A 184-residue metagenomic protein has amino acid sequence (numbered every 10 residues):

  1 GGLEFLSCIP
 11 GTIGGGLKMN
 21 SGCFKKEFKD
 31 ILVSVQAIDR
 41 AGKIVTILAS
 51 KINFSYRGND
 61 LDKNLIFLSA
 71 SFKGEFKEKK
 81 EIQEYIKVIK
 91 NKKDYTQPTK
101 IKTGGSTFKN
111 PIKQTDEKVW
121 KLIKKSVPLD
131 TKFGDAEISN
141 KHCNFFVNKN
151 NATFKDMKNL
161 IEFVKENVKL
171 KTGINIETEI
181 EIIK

Functional and structural regions predicted by a protein language model:
G1, E27-T46: N-terminal glycine-rich flavin-associated loop
G1-E4, S69-S71: Glycine-rich phosphate-binding loop plus the immediately following alpha-helix
G2-L3, P10, G58, I161: Generic detector of short alpha-helix boundary/capping microenvironments and adjacent low-complexity segments
L3-V33, T103, K109: A gly/ser-rich beta-alpha-beta helix-loop segment of oxidoreductase catalytic cores
I38-R40, I44-E162, E166-K184: Phosphate/pyrophosphate- and phosphate-bearing ligand-binding catalytic cores of soluble enzymes
